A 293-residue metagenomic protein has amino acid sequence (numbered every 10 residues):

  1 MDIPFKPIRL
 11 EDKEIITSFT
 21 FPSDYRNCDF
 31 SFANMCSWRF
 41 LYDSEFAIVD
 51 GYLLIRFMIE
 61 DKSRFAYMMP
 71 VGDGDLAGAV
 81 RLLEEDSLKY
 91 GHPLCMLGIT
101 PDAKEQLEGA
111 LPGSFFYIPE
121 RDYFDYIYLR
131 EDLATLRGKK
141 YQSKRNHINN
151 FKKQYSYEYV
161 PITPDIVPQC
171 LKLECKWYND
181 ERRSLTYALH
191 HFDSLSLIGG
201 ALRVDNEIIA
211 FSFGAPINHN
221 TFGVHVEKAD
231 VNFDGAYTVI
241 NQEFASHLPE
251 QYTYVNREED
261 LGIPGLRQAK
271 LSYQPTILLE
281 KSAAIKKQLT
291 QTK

Functional and structural regions predicted by a protein language model:
M1-M68, D73-G78, C170, C175 (+1 more regions): N-terminal charged segments
D29-D102, V204-F233: Conserved donor-binding loop and adjoining core beta-sheet/short helix segment in diverse acyl/aminoacyl transferases
P93-G109, R121-F124: Short, glycine/charge-rich beta-strand/loop segments that flank catalytic centers and engage negatively charged groups
C95-M96, V160, Y254-R257: Short catalytic-loop micro-motif centered on adjacent basic/acidic residues
A110-E120, L271-L279: Conserved acetyl-CoA-binding loop of GNAT-fold acetyltransferases
P112-N179: Acyltransferase donor/substrate-recognition loop-hinge adjacent to the catalytic core
P164-H225: A mid-sequence, solvent-exposed acidic-amphipathic segment
G200-K287: Aromatic (often tryptophan-rich) hydrophobic motifs at membrane interfaces
